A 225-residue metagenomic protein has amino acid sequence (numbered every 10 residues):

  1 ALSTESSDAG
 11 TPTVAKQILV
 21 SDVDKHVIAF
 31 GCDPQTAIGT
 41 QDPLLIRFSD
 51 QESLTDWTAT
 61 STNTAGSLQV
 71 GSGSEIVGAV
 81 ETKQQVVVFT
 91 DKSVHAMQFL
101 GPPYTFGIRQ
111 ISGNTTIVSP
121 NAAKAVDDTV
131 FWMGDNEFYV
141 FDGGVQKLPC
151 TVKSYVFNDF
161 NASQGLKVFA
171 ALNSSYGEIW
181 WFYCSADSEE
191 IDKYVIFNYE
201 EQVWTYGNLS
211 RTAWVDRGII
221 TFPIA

Functional and structural regions predicted by a protein language model:
A1-K25: Disordered, low-complexity "stalk" and linker segments at domain junctions of extracellular and cell-surface proteins
L2-A9, S61-V70, G107-G113: A short beta-strand motif characteristic of beta-propeller blades
T4, S21, I46-R47, D56 (+1 more regions): Generic detector of low-complexity/intrinsically disordered segments and short hydrophobic N-terminal stretches
S6-G10, P34-Q41: Intrinsically disordered, low-complexity coil segments
K16, K25-H26, L44, Q84-V86: Generic beta-strand structural signal
D24-Q35: Extended catalytic-interface subdomain
P34, V70-A225: Beta-sheet-dominated scaffold domains
T36-T60, F99-L100: Blade/loop signatures of beta-propeller domains
